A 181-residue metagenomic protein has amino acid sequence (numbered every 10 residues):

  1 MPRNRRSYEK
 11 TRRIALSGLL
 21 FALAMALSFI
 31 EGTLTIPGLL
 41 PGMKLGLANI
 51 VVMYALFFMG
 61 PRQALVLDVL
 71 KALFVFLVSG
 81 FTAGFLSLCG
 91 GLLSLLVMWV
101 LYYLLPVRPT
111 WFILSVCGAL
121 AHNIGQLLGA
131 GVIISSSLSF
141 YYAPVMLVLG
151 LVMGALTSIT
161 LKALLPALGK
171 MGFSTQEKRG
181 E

Functional and structural regions predicted by a protein language model:
P2-A55: Hydrophobic transmembrane alpha-helices
P2-N4, A15, L19-F21, A26 (+2 more regions): Short helix-perturbing small/polar motifs within transmembrane alpha-helices
E9-L20, L45, N49, A64 (+5 more regions): Residue-level signature of transmembrane alpha-helical entry/exit and packing/kink sites in multi-pass membrane
A24-S28, K71, V75, S94 (+6 more regions): Alpha-helical transmembrane segments of multipass membrane proteins
S28-L45, V69-M98, W111, I133 (+2 more regions): Interfacial aromatic-anchored transmembrane helix boundaries in multi-pass membrane proteins
P41, G84-L88, L104-E181: Membrane-embedded alpha-helical hairpins and interfacial helices in multi-pass inner-membrane proteins
L45-P61, V97-Y102: Generic transmembrane alpha-helix motif of multi-pass integral membrane proteins
L56-M59, Q63, L70, L77 (+3 more regions): Juxtamembrane/disordered regions of integral membrane proteins
